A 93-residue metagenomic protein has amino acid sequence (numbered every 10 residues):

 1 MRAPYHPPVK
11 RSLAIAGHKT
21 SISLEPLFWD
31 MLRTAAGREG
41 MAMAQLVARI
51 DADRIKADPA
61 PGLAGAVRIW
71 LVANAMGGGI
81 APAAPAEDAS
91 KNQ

Functional and structural regions predicted by a protein language model:
M1-R11: A detector for short, charged/polar N-terminal pre-domain segments
K10, A14-A66, L71: Amphipathic, hydrophobic secondary-structure cores in small proteins
A57-Q93: Short, positively charged interaction helices/loops
